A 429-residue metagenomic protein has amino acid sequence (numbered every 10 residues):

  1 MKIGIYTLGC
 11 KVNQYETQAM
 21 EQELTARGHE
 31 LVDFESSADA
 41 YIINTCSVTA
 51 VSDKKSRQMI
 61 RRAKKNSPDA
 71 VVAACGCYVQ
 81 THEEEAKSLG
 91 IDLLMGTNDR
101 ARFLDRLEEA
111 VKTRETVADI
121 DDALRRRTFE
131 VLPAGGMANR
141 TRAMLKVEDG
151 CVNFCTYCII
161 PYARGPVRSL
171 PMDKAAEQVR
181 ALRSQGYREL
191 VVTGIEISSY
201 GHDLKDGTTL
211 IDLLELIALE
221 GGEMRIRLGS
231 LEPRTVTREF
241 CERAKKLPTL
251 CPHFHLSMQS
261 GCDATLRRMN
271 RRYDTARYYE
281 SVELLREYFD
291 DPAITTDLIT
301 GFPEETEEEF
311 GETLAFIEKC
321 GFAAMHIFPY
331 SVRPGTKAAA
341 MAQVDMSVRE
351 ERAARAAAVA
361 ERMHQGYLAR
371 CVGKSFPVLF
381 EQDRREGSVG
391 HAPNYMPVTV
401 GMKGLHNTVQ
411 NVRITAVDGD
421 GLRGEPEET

Functional and structural regions predicted by a protein language model:
M1-Y200, E239, L250, F254 (+7 more regions): Proteins enriched for Cys/Gly/acidic motifs involved in redox and nucleic-acid/cofactor modification
T7, S230, M258-S260, F380 (+1 more regions): Flexible glycine-/small-residue-rich
S47-V48, R164-G165, L204-G207, R267-Y273 (+1 more regions): Short glycine-enriched, charge-decorated loop/helix-capping segments at active-site entrances that position
V72-A73, T81, S184-E307, E318: Conserved SAM/AdoMet-binding glycine-rich loop
A101, N153, G165, S198 (+5 more regions): Glycine-centered loop/turn positions within well-structured domains that cap or flank conserved ligand/cofactor-binding
A138-T141, C151-V152, L250, S260 (+5 more regions): Short flexible coil/turn linkers enriched for glycine and charged/polar residues that connect secondary-structure
A175, V192, L228, L256 (+6 more regions): Conserved, mostly hydrophobic/aromatic
A340-T429: Terminal RNA-binding accessory module
